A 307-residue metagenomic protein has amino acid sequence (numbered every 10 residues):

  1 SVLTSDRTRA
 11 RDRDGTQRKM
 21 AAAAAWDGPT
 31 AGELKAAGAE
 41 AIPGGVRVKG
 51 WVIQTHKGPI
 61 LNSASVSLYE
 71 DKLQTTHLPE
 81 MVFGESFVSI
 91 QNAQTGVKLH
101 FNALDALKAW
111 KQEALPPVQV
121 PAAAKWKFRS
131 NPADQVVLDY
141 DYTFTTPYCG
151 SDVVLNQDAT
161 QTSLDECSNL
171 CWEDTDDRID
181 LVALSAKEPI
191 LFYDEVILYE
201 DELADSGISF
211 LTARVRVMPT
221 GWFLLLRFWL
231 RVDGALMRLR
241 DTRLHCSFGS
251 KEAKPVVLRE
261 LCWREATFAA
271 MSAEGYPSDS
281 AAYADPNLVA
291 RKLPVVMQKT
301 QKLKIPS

Functional and structural regions predicted by a protein language model:
S1-K19: N-terminal amphipathic/basic-hydrophobic helices that include classical n-h-c signal peptides and signal-anchor
A21-A24: Terminal leader/tail segments of proteins
W26-T76, F83, P117-D174, L181-Y193 (+1 more regions): Anionic, Ser/Thr-rich low-complexity intrinsically disordered regions
I60, V66-A103, L198, L203-A204 (+1 more regions): Amphipathic, interaction-prone secondary-structure segments
H100, K108-K111, S247-F248: A short local loop/turn or secondary-structure capping micro-motif enriched for an aromatic residue
L107-Q119, L236-R240: Short, surface-exposed linear segments at secondary-structure transitions and domain or protein termini
F144-S307: A eukaryote-biased signal for long
